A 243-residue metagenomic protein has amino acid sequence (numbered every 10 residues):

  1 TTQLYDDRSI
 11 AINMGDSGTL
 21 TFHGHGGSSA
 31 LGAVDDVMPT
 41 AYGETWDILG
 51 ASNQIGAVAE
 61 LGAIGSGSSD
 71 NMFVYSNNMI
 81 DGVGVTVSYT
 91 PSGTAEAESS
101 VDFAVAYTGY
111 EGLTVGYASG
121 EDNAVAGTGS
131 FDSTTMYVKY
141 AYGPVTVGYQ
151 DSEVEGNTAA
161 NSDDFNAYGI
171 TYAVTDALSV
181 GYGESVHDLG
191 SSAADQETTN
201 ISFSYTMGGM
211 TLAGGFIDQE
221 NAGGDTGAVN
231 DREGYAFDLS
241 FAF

Functional and structural regions predicted by a protein language model:
T1-F243: Outer-membrane beta-barrel proteins
